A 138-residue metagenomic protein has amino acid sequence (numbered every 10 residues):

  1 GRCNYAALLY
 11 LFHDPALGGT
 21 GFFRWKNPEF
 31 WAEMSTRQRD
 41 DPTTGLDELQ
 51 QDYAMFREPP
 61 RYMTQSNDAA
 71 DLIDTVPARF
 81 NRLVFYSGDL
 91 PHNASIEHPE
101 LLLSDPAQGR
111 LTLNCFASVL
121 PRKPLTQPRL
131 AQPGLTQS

Functional and structural regions predicted by a protein language model:
G1-L130, L135: Catalytic core of non-heme Fe(II) oxygenases with the double-stranded beta-helix
